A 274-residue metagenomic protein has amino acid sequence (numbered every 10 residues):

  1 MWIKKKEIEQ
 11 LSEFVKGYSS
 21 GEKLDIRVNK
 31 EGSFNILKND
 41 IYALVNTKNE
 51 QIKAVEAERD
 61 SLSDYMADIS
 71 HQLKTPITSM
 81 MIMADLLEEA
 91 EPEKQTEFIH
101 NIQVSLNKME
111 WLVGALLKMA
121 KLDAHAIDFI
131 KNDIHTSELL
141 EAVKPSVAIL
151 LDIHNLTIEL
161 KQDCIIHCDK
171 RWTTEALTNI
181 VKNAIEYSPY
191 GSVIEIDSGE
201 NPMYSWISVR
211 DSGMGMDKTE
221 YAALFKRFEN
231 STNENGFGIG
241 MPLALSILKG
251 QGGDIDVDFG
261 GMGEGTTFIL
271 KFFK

Functional and structural regions predicted by a protein language model:
M109, T173-L177: A residue-level detector for a conserved hydrophobic packing site within the catalytic ATP-binding domain
I130-D133, N155-I165: Conserved catalytic submotifs in the C-terminal HATPase_c
A184-I185: Short helix-loop "hinge" at the ATP-lid/N-box region of the Bergerat-fold HATPase_c
G191-M203: Short beta-strand/loop element within the Bergerat-fold HATPase_c
D211: Acidic ATP/Mg2+-coordinating residue in the GHKL
M216-F228: Short conserved segment of the HATPase_c
G253-V257: Conserved glycine-rich
